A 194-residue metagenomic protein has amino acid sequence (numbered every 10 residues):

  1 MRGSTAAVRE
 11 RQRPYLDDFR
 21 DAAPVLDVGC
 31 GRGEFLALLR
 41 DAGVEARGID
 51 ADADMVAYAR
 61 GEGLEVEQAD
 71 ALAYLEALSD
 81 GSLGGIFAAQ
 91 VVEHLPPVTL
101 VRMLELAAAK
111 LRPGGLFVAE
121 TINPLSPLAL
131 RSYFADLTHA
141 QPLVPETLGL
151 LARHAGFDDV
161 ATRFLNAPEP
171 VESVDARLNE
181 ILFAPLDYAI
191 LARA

Functional and structural regions predicted by a protein language model:
M1-G81, G85-F87, V98-L104, F164-A167 (+1 more regions): Conserved N-terminal segment of class I S-adenosyl-L-methionine
A89-H94: Short catalytic micro-motifs in class I SAM-dependent methyltransferases
L95, L125-A129, P170: Short catalytic/ligand-binding loop motif for oxyanion handling, primarily in non-cytosolic enzymes, centered on
V101-P113: A short glycine-rich, Lys/Arg-flanked "PGG" loop and its adjoining helix->strand segment in the class I
G114-T121: Conserved beta-strand signature within the Rossmann-like core of class I S-adenosyl-L-methionine
T121-H139: Short, glycine-/aromatic-enriched active-site segment of Class I SAM-dependent methyltransferases
P142: Short aromatic/basic micro-patch
L150, H154, D159-A194: A C-terminal cap/extension of S-adenosyl-L-methionine-dependent methyltransferases that defines the acceptor-substrate
